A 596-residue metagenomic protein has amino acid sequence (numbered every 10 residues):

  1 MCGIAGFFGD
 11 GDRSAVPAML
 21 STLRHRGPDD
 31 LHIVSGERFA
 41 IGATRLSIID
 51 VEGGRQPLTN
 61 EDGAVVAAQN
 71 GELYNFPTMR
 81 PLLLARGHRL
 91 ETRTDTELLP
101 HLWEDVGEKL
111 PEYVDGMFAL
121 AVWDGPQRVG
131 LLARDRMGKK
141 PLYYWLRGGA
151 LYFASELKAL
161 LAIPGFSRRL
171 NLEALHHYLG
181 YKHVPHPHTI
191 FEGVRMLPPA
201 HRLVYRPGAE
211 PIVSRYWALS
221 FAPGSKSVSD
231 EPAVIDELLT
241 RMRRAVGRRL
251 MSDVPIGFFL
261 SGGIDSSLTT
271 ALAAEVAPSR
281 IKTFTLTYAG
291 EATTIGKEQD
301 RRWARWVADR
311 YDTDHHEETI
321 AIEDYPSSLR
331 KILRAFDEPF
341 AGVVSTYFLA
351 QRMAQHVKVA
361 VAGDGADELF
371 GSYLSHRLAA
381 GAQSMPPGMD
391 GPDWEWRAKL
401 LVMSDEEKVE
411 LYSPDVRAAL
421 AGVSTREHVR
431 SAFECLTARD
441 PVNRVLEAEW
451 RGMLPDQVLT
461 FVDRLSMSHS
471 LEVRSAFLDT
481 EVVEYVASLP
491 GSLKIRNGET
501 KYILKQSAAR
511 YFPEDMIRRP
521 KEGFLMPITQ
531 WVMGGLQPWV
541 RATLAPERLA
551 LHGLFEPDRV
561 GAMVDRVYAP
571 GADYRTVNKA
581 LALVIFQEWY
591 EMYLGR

Functional and structural regions predicted by a protein language model:
M1-A335, A509-R510, D515, G553 (+2 more regions): Cysteine-centered catalytic environments shared across enzyme families
M1-I4, A85, A162, N171 (+5 more regions): Adenosyl-5′-phosphate
G138, F370-E395: A mobile, often basic/glycine-rich helix-loop segment that functions as the active-site lid/recognition loop
D236-G257, R352-H356, A360, M453 (+3 more regions): Phosphate/ATP-binding catalytic cores across multiple sugar-kinase/actin-like superfamilies, primarily ASKHA
T313, E338, L454: Short glycine/serine/threonine/alanine-rich loop segments
R330-R334, S375-L378, W531-M533: Short low-complexity, flexible loop/linker segments enriched in glycine and/or proline with clustered acidic
V344: Divalent-cation
V357-D367, G371-Y373: Short acidic/histidine-rich active-site segments
